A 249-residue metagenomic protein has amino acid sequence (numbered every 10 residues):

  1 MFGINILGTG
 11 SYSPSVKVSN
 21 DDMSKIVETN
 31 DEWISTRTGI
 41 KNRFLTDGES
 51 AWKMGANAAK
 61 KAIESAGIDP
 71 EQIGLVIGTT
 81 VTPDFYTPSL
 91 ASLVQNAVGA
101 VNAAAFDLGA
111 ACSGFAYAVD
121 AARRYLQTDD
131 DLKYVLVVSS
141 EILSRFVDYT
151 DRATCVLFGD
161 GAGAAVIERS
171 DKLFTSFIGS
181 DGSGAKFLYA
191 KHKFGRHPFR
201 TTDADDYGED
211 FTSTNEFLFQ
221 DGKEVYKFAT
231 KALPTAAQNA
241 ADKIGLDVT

Functional and structural regions predicted by a protein language model:
M1-G48, D151-K227, K231, T235: Condensing-enzyme catalytic core mediating Claisen C-C bond formation in acyl metabolism
S11-Y12, T79-D84, A110-S113, S139-S144 (+2 more regions): Acidic, glycine-rich active-site loops and adjacent beta-strand->loop/helix elements that engage anionic groups
E32, D69-L75, N102-A104, K133-Y134 (+1 more regions): Short acidic capping loops at alpha-helix termini that bridge into adjacent secondary structure
W33-R37, K41-K53, V81-V135: Conserved catalytic cysteine-centered active-site region of acyl-thioester-dependent Claisen-condensing enzymes
A58-G74, A236-T249: Phosphate/pyrophosphate-binding loops at sites that engage ATP/ADP/AMP, CoA/4′-phosphopantetheine, polyphosphate
Q127, L132-A162: Flexible, glycine-rich active-site loops centered on histidine and acidic residues that chelate a metal or position
